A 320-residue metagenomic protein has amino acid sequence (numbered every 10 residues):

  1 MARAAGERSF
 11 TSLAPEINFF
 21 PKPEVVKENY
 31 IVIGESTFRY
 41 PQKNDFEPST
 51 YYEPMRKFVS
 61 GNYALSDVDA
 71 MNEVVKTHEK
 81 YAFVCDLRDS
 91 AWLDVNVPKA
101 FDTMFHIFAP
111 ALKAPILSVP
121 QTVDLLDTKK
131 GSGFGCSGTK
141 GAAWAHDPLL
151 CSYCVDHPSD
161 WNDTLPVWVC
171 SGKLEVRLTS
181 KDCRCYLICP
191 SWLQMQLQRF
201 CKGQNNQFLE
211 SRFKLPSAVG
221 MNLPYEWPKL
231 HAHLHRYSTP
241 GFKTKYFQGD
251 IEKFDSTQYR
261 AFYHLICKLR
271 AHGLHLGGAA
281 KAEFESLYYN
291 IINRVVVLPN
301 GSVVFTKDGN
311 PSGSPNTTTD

Functional and structural regions predicted by a protein language model:
M1-D320: Viral RNA-dependent RNA polymerase
